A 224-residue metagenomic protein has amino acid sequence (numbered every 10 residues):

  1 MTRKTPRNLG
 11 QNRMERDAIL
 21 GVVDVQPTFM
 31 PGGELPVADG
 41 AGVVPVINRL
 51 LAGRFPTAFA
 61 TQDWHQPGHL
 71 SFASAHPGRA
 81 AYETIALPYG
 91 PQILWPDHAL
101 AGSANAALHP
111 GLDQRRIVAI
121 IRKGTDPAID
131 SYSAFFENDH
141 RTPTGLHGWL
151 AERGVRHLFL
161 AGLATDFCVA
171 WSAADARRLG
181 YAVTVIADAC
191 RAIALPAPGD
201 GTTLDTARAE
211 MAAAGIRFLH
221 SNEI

Functional and structural regions predicted by a protein language model:
T2-G21, V25-F29, G33, G42-T57 (+1 more regions): Active-site-adjacent betaalpha module
Q62: Short HxH-centered metal-ligating active-site micro-motif
